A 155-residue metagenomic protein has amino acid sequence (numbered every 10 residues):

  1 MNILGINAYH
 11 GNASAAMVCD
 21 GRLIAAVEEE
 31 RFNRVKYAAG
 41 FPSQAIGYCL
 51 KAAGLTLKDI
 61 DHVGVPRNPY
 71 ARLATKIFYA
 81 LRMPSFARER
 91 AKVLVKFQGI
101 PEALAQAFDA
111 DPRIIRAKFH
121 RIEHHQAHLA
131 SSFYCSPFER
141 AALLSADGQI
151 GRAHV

Functional and structural regions predicted by a protein language model:
M1-H154: Short acidic/glycine-rich loops and adjacent helix/strand connectors that line catalytic pockets where negatively
